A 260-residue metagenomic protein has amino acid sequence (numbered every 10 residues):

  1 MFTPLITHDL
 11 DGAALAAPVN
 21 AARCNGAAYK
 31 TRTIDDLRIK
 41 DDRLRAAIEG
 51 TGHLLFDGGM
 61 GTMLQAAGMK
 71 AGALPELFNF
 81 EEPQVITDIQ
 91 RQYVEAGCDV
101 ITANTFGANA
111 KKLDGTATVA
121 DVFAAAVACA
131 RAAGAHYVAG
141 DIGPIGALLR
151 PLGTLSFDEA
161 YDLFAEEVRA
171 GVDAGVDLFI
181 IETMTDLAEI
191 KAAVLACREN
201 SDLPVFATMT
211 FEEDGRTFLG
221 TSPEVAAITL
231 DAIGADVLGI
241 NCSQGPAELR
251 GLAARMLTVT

Functional and structural regions predicted by a protein language model:
M1-H8, V19-T260: Domain-level signal for soluble alpha/beta catalytic cores
